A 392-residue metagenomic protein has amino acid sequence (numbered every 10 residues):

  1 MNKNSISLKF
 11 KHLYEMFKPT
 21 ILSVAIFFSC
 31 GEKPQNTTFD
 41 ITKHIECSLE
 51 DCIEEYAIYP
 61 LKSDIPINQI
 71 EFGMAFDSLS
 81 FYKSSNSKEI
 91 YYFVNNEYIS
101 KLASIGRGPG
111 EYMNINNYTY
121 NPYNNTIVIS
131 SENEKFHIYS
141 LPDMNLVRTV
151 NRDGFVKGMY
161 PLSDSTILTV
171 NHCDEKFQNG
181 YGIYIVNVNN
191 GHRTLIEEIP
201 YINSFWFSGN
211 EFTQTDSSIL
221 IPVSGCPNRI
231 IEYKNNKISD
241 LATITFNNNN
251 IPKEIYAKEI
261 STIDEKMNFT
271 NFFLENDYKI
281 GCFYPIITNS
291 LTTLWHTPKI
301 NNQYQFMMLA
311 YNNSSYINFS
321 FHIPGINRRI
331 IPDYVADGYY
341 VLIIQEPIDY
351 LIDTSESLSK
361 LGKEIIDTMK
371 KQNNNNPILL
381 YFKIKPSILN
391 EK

Functional and structural regions predicted by a protein language model:
I41-I67: A short helix->beta-strand "capping" segment at the edge of beta-propeller domains
Y56-I65, S100-E111, T194-F207, L241-N271 (+1 more regions): Surface-exposed loop and turn segments in beta-propeller and other repeat-based domains that flank or scaffold
A57-K88: Beta-strand-rich domains and repeat architectures in extracellular enzymes and scaffolds, especially beta-propellers
N68-F72, M113-Y118, G154-P161, S204-E211 (+2 more regions): Repeated scaffold domains used in trafficking and secretory/extracellular systems, primarily beta-propellers
D77-S85, N125-S131, S165-K176, D216-S224 (+2 more regions): Short beta-strand elements that form the blades of beta-propeller/WD-repeat-like and other beta-sheet-rich scaffold
F93-E97, S140-M144, N187-G191, Y233-N236 (+2 more regions): Short loop/turn segments that connect beta-strands within beta-propeller blades
Y98-N124, S131: Blade-loop segments of beta-propeller domains
E134-S163, T169-E175, L195-Y201: Asp-box/WD-like beta-propeller blade repeats and closely related beta-sheet repeat scaffolds
